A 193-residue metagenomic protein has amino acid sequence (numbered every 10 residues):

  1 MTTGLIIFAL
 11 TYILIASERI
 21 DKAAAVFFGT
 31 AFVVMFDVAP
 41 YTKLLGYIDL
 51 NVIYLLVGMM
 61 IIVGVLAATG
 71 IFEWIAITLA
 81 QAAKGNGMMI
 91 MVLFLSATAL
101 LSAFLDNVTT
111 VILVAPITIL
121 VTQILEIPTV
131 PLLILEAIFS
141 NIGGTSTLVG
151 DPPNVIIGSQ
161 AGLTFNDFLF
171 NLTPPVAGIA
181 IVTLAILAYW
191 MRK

Functional and structural regions predicted by a protein language model:
T2-L14, E18-A39, D49-I61: Hydrophobic mid-bilayer segments of alpha-helices in multi-pass membrane transport proteins, especially secondary
T3, I7, I127-V130, I134 (+2 more regions): Juxtamembrane and boundary regions of transmembrane helices in multi-pass small-molecule transporters and channels
L5-I6, A23-F28, M88-S96, T110 (+4 more regions): Hydrophobic alpha-helical transmembrane segments
A9-I13, A31-M35, S96-L100, V121 (+1 more regions): Alpha-helical transmembrane segments of multipass membrane proteins
I13-I20, A97-D106, A137-V149: Transmembrane alpha-helix interface/packing and boundary motifs in multi-pass membrane proteins, characterized by
Y41-V52, F165-P175: Interfacial loop-to-helix junctions that mark the boundaries of transmembrane helices in multi-pass membrane
T42-P128: Membrane-embedded alpha-helical segments and adjacent helix-loop junctions characteristic of multi-pass solute
T109-L120, L133-I134, T147-A161: Re-entrant/interfacial helical elements at transmembrane boundaries that shape and gate the permeation pathway
